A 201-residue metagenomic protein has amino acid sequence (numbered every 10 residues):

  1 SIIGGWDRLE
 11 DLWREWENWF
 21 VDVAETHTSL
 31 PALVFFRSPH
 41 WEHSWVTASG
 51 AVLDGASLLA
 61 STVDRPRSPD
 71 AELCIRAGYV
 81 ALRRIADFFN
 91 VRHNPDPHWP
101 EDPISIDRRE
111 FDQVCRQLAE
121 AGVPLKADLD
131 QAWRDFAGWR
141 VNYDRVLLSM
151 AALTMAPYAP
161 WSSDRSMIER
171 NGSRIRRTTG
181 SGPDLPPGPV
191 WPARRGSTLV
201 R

Functional and structural regions predicted by a protein language model:
S1-S49, D54: Non-transmembrane accessory domains of multi-pass membrane transporters/channels
V34-R37, W41-S44, A48-T198: Soluble C-terminal extramembrane regulatory/interaction domains of multi-pass membrane proteins
